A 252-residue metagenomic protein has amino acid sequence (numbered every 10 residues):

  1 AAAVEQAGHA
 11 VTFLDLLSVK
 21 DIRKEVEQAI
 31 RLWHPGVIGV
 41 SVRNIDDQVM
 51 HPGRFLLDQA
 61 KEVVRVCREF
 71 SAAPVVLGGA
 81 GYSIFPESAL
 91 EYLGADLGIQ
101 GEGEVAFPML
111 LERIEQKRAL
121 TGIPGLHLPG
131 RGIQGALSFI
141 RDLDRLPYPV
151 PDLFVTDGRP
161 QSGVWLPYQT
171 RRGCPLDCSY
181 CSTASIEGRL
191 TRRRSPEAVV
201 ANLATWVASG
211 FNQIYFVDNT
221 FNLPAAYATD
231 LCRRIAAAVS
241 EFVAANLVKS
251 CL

Functional and structural regions predicted by a protein language model:
A1, E5, A10-F13, V42 (+8 more regions): Amphipathic, alpha-helical segments enriched in basic
A3, A7, T12-L137: Glycine-rich beta-alpha loop elements in corrinoid/cobalamin-binding modules across cobalamin-dependent enzymes
D144, Y148-L252: Radical SAM [4Fe-4S] cluster-binding motif and immediate context
